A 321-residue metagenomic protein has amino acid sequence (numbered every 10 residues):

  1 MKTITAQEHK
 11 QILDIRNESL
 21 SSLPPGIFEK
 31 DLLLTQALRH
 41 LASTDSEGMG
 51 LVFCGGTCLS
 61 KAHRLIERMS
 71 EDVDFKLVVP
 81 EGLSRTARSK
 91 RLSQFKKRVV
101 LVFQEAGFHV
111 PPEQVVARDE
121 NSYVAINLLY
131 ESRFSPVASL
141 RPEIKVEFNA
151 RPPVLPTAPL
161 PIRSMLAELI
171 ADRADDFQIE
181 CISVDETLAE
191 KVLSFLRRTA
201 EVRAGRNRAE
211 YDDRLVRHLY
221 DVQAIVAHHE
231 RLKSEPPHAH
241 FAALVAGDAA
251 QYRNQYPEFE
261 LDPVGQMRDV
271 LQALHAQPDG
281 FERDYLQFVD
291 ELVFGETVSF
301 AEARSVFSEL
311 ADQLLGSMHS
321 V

Functional and structural regions predicted by a protein language model:
M1-L51, H63-E67, V78-V321: Structured mid-to-C-terminal alpha-helical surface segments
F53-T57: Glycine-rich beta-strand-to-loop/alpha-helix junction loops that act as flexible
S60: Nucleotide phosphate-binding site architecture
